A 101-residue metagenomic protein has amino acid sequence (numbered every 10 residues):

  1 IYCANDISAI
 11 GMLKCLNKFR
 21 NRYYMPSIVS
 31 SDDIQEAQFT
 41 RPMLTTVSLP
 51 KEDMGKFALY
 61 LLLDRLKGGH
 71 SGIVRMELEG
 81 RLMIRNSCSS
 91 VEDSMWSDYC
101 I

Functional and structural regions predicted by a protein language model:
Y2-C100: Flexible loop/turn connectors
